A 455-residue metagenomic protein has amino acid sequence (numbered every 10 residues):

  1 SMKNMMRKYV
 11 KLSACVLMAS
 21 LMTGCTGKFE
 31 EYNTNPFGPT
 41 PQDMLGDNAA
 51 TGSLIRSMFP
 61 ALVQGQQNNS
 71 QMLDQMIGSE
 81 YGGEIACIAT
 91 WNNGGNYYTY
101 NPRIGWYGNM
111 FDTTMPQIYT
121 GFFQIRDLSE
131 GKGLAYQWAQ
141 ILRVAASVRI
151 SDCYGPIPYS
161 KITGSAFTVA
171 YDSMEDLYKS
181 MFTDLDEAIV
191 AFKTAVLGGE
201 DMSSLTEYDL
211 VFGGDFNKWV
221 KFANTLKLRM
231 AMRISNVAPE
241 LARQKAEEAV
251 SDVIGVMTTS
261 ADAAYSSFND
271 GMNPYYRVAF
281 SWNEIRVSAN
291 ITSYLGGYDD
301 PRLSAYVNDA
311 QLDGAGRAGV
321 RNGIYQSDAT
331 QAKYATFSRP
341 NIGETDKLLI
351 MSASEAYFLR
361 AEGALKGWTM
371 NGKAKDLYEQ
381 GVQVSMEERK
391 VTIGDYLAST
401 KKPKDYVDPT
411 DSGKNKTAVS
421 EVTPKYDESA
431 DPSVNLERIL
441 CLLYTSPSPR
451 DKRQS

Functional and structural regions predicted by a protein language model:
M2-T23: Sec-dependent bacterial lipoprotein signal peptides
A19-M22, Q67-N68, V391: Intrinsically disordered or highly flexible coil/loop and linker segments, enriched in small and charged/polar residues
C25-G83, T113, L128: Membrane-proximal, proline-rich intrinsically disordered regions
L45-A49, C87-L142, A146-D395, S429-E437 (+1 more regions): Structured, solvent-exposed acidic/aromatic patches
L397-V422: Surface-exposed intrinsically disordered loops and tails
Y444-Q454: Conserved small/polar residues in nucleotide/adenosyl-binding loops
